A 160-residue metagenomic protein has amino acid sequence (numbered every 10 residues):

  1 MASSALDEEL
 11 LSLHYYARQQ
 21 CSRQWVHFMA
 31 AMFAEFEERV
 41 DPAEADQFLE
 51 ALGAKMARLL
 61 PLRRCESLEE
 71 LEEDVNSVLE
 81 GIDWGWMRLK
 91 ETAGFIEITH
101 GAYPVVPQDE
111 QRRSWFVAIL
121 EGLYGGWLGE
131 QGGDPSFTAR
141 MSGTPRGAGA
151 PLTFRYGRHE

Functional and structural regions predicted by a protein language model:
M1-E97, Y103-R113, G147-G149, E160: N-terminal accessory segment detector
T92-R146: Short, hydrophobic/π-rich interface segment
P151-F154: Glycine-rich, aromatic-bearing surface loops/beta-hairpins
Y156-R158: Hydrophobic beta-sheet segments that form the core/acyl-binding groove of ACP/CoA-dependent acyl-chain-processing
